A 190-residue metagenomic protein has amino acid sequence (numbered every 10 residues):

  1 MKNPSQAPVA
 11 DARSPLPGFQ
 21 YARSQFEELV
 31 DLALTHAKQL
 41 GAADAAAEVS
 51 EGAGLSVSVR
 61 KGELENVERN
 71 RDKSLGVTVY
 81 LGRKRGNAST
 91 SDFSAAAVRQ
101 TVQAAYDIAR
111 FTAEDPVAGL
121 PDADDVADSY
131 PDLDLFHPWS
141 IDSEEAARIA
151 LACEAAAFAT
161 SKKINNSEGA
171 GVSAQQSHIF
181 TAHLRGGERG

Functional and structural regions predicted by a protein language model:
M1-G190: Active-site bordering "gate/hinge" segments that shape substrate access to catalytic or cofactor-binding pockets
